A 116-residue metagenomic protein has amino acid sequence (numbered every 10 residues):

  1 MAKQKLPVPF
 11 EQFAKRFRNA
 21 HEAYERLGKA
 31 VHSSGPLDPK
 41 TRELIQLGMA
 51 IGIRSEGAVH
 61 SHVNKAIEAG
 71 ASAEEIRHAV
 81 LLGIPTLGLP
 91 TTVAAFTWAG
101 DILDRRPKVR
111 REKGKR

Functional and structural regions predicted by a protein language model:
M1-T41, I67-E68, A94-R116: Acidic, glycine/proline-rich low-complexity segments that act as flexible tails and inter-domain linkers
R18, E56-G57, S72, L89-T92: Alpha-helix boundary/capping and short turn/kink residues
R26, G48, L82-P85: Residues within well-ordered alpha-helical secondary structure of globular protein domains
T41-E43, I76: Hydrophobic alpha-helical transmembrane segments of integral membrane proteins, especially multi-pass transporters
E43-E56: Amphipathic, charged-and-aliphatic alpha-helical interface segments that function as noncatalytic docking
R54-L82: Mid-chain, well-packed structural core segment of small domains
R77-I102: C-terminal structural segments of small proteins and small subunits
